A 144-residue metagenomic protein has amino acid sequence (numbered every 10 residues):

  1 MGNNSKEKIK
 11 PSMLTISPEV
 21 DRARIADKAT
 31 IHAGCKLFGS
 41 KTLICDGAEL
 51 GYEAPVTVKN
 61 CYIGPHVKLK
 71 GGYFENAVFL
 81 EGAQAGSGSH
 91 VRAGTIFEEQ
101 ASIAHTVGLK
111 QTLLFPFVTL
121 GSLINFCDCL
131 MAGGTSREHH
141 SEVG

Functional and structural regions predicted by a protein language model:
M1-G144: Domain-scale signature associated with acetyltransferase and cell-envelope carbohydrate enzymes
